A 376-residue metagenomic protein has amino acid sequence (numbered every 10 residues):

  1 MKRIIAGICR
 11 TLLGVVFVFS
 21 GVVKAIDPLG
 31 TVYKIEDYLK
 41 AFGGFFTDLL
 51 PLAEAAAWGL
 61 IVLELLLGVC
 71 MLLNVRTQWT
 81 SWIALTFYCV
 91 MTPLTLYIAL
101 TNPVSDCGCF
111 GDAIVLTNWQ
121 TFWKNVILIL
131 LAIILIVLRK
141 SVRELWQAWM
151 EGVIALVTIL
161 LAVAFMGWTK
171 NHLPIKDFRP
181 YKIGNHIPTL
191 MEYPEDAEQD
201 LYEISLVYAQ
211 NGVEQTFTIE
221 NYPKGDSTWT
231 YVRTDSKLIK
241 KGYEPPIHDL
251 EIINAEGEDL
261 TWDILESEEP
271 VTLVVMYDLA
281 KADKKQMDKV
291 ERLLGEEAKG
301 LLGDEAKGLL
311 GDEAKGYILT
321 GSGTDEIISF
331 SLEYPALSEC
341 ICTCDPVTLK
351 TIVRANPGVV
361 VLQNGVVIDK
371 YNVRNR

Functional and structural regions predicted by a protein language model:
R3-I26, A53-L94, L130, L135-I136: Functionalized membrane-embedded alpha-helices
V18, E333-N356: Short, internal strand/loop/helix patches that form the active-site neighborhood or redox-interaction surface
G43-V62, W119-W123: Interfacial helix-start motif at the membrane-water boundary
Y88-V142: Membrane-embedded alpha-helical segments of integral membrane proteins
L145-I175: Internal/C-terminal transmembrane anchor helices
F165-L260: Membrane-interface segments at or immediately adjacent to transmembrane helices that form the boundary between
I204-G212, P357-Y371: A short, hydrophobic beta-strand/beta-hairpin element that forms part of a small beta-sheet core
G242, H248-I253, W262-A282: Short active-site neighborhood of thiol/selenol oxidoreductases, capturing the structured segment around
